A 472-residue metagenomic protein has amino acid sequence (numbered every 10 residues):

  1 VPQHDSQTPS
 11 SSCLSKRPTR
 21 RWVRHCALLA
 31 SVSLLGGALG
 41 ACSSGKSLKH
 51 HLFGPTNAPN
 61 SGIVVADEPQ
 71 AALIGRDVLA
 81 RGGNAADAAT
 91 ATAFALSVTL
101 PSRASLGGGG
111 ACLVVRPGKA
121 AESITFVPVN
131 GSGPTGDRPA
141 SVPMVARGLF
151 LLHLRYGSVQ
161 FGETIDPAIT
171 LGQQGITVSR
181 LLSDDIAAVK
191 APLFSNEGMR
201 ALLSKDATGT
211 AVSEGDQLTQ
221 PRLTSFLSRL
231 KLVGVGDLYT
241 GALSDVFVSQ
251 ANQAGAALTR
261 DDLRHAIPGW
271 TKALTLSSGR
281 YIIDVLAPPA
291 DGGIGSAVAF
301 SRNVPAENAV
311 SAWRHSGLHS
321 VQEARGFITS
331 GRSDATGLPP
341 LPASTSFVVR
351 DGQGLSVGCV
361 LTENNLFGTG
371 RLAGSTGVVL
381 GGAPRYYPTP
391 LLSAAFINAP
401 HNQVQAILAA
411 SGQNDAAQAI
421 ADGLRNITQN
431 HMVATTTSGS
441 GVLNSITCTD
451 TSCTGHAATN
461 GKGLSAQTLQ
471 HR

Functional and structural regions predicted by a protein language model:
H4-A30: Bacterial N-terminal signal peptides that target proteins for export
A38-A41: C-terminal motif of bacterial Sec signal peptides marking the signal peptidase cleavage site
S43-A201, T224, A290-G326, L338-D450: Proteins synthesized as precursors that undergo proteolytic processing into mature forms
R155-A287: Long, well-ordered, tryptophan-enriched scaffold segments
Y239-H265, Q322-A335, Q353, L361 (+1 more regions): Amphipathic alpha-helical
S438-R472: Cofactor-centric catalytic regions
